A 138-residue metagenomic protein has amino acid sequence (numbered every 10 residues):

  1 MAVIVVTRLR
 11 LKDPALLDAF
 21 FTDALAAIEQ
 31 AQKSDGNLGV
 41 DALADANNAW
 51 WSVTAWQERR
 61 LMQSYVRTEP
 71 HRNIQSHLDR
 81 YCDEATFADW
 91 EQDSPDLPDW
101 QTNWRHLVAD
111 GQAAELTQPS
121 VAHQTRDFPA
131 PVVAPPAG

Functional and structural regions predicted by a protein language model:
M1-A49, L61-S64, A85-G138: Short S/T/G/P-rich N-terminal loop/turn motif that feeds into the first structured element of a domain
R59-F87: An amphipathic, aromatic/His-enriched active-site/gating alpha helix that lines ligand/cofactor pockets
